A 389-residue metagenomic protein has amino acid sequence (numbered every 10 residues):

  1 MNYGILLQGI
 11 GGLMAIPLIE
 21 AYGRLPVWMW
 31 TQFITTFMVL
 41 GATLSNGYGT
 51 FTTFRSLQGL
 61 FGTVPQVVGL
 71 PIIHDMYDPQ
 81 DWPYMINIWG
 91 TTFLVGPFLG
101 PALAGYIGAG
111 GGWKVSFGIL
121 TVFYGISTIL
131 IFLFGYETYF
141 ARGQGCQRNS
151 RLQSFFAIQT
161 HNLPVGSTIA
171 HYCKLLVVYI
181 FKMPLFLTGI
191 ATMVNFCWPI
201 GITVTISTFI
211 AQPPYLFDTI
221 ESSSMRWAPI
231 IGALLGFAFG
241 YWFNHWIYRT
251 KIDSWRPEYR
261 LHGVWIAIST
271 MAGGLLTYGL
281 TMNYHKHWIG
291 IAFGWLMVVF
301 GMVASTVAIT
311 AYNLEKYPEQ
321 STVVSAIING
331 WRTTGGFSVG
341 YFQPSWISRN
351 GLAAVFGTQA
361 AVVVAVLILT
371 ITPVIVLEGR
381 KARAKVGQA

Functional and structural regions predicted by a protein language model:
M1-A389: A six-helix transmembrane bundle that forms the core substrate pathway of small-molecule transporters
